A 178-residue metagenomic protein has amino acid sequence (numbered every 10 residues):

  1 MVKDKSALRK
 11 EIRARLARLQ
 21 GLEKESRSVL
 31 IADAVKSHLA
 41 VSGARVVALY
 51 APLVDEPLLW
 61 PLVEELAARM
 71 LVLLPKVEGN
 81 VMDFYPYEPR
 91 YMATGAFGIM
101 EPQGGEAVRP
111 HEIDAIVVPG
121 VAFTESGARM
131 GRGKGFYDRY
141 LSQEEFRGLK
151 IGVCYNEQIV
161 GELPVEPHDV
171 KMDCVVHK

Functional and structural regions predicted by a protein language model:
M1-H111: N-terminal active-site beta-alpha-beta segment that forms phosphate/nucleotide-binding and substrate-recognition loops
M82-K178: Conserved phosphate- and dinucleotide-binding cores of soluble alpha/beta proteins, encompassing both enzyme active
